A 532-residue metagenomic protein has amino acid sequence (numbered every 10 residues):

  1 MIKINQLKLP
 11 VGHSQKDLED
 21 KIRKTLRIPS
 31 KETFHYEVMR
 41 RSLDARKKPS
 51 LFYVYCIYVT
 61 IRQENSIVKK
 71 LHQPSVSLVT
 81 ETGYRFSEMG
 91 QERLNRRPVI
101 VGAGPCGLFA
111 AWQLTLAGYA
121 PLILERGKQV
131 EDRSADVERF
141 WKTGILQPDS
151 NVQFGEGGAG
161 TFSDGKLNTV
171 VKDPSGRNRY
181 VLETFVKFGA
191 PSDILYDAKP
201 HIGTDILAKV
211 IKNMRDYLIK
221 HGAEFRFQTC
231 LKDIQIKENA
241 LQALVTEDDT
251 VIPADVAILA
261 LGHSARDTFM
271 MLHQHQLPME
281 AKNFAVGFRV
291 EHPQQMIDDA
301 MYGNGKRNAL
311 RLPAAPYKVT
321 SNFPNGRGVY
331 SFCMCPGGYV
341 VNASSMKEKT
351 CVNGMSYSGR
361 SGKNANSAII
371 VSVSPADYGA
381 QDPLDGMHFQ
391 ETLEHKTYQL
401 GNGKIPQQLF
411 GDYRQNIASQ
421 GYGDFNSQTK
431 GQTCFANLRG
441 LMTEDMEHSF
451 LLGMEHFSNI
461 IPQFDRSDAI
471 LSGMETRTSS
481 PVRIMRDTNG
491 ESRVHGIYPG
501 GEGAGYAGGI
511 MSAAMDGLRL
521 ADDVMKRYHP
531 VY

Functional and structural regions predicted by a protein language model:
K3-Y53, Y58-F162, K166-Y532: Residues forming the flavin
